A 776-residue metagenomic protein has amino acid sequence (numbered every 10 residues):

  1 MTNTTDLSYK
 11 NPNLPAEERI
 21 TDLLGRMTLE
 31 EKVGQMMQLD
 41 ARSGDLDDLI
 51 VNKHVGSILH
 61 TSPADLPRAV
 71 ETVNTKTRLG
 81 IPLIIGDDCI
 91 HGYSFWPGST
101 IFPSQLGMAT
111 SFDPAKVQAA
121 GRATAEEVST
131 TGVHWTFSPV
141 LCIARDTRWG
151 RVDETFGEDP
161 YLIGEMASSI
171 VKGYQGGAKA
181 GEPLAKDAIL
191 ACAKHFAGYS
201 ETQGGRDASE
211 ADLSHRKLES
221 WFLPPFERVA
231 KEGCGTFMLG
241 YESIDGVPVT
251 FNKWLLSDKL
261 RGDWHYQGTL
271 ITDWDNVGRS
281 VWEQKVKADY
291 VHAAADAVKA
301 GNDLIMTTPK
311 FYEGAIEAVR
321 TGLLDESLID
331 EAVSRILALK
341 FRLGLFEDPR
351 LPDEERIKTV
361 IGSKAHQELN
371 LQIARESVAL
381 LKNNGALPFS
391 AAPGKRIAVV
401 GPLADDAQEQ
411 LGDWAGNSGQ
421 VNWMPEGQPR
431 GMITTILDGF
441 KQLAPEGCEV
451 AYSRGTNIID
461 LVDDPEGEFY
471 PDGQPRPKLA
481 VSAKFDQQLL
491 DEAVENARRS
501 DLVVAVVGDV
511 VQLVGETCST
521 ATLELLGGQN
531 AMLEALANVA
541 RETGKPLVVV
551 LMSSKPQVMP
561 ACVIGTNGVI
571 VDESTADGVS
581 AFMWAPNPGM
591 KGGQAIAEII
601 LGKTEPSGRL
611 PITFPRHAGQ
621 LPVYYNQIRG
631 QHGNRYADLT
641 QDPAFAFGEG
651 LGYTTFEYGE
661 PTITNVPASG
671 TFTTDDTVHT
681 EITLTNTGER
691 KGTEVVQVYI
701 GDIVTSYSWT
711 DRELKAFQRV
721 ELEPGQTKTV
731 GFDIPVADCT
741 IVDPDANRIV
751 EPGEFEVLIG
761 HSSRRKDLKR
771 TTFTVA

Functional and structural regions predicted by a protein language model:
M1-P744, E751-R765, T772-A776: Glycoside hydrolase catalytic-domain context in secreted enzymes
